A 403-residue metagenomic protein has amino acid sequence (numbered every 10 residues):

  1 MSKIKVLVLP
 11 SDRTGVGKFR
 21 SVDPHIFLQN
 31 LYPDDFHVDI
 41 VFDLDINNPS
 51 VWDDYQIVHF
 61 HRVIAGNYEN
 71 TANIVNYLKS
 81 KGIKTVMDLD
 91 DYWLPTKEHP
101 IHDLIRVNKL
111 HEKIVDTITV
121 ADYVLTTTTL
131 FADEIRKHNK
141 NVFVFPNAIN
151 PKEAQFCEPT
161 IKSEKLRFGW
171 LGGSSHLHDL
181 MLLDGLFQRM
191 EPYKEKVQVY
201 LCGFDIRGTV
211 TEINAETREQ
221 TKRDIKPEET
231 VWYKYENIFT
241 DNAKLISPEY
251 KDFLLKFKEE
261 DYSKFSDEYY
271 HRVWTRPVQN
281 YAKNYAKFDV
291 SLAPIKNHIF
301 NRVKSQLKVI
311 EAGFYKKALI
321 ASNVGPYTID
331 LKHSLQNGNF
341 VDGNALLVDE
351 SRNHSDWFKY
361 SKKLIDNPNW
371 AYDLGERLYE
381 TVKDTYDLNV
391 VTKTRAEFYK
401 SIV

Functional and structural regions predicted by a protein language model:
M1-A65, E212: N-terminal pre-catalytic "stem/leader" segment of glycosyltransferase-like enzymes
D12-F27, N150-F156, I161-A286: Conserved catalytic-core segment of nucleotide-activated headgroup transferases in glycan assembly
N76-S80, L104-V124: Membrane-proximal helix-turn-helix segments that form the acceptor-binding/catalytic region of lipid-linked
V86-I114, K152, E164, R218-T221: Acceptor-binding helix/loop patch of EC 2.4 sugar-transfer enzymes, predominantly nucleotide-sugar-dependent
T119-F156: Donor nucleotide-sugar binding/catalytic pocket of nucleotide-sugar-dependent glycosyltransferases
Y270, W274-F314, I320-H333, N339: Nucleotide-sugar-dependent
T328-K362: Change "using UDP/GDP/dTDP sugars" to "using nucleotide sugars
R352, D356-K359, D366-K400: A charged, aromatic-enriched C-terminal amphipathic alpha-helix characteristic of glycosyltransferases across folds
